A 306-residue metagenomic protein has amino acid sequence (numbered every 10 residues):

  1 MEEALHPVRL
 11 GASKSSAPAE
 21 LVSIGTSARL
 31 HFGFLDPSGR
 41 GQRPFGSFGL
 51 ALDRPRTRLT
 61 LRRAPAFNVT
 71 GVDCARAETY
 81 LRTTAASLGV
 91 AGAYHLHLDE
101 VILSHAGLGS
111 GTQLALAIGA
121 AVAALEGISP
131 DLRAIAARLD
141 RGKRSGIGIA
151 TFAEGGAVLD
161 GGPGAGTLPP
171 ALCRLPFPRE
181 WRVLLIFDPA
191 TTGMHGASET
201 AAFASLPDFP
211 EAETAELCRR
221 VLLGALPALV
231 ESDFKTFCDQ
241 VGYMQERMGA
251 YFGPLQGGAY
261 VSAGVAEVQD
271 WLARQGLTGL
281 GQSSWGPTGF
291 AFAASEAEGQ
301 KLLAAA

Functional and structural regions predicted by a protein language model:
E2-A106, A123-L132: ATP-binding N-lobe of GHMP and related small-molecule kinases
E2-G25, G33, G39-R43, D131-T278 (+1 more regions): ATP-dependent small-molecule kinase catalytic core of the GHMP/sugar-kinase superfamily and closely related
A66-N68, A157-V158, G289: Hydrophobic residues embedded in beta-strands of well-ordered beta-sheets
L81, A85, L272, A306: Conserved hydrophobic residues forming the short capping helix/wall of the S-adenosyl-L-methionine
L103, G107-S110, A117-I118, A137-G142: Glycine/small-residue-rich loop that forms an oxyanion/phosphate-binding "nest" at active or ligand-binding sites
L108-L132, T151-G162: DPxDG-like acidic metal-binding loop motif
G279-S283: Short beta-strand
W285-F292: N-terminal pre-core extensions flanking Radical SAM catalytic domains
